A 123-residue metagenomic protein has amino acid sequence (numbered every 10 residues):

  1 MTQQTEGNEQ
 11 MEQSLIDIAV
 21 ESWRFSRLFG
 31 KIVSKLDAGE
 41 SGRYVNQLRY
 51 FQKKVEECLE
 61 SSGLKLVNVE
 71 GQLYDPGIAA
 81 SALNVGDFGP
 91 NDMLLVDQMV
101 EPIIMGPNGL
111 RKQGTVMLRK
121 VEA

Functional and structural regions predicted by a protein language model:
M1-G42, Y50-A123: Extended, amphipathic alpha-helical stalk segments that mediate dimerization and serve as stator/scaffold rods within
